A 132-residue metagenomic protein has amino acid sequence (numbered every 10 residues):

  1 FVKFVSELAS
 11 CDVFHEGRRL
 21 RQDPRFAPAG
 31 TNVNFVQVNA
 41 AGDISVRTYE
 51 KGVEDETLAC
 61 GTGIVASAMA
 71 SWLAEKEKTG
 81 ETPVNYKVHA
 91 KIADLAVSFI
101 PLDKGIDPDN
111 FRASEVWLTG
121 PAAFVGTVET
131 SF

Functional and structural regions predicted by a protein language model:
F1-A59, A66-F132: Active-site proximal loop and beta-alpha junction motif in alpha/beta enzyme cores
